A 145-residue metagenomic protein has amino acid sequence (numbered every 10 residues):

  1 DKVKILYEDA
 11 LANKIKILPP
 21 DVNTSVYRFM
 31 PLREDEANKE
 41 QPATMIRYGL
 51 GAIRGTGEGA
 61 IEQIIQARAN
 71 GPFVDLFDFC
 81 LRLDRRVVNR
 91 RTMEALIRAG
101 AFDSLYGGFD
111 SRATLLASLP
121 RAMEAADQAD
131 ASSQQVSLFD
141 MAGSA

Functional and structural regions predicted by a protein language model:
K4, E8-A145: Sliding clamp-binding short linear motifs that recruit DNA-associated proteins to replication/repair hubs
